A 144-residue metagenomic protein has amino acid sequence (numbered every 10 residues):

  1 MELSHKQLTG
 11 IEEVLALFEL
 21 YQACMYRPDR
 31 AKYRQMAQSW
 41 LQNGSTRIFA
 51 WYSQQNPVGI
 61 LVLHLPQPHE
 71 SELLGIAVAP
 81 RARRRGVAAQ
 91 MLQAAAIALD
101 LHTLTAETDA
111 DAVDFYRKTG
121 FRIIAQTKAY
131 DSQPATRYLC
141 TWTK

Functional and structural regions predicted by a protein language model:
M1-Q35, A50-Y52: Short amphipathic alpha-helix that is part of the acyltransferase structural core
S39-S45: Short loop/turn motifs at secondary-structure junctions and domain boundaries
A50, N56-L65, E70-A77: Conserved beta-strand in the GNAT
V78, R84-I97: Conserved acetyl-CoA-binding loop-helix of GNAT-fold acetyltransferases
M91, A112-F115: Conserved short alpha-helix immediately C-terminal to the canonical SAM/SAH-binding motif I of Rossmann-like
I97-D111: Conserved GNAT acetyl-CoA-binding A-motif
T105-E107, R122-L139: Conserved catalytic-core motifs of GNAT/GCN5-like acyltransferases
Y116-R117, F121: Conserved active-site tyrosine of GNAT-family acetyltransferases
